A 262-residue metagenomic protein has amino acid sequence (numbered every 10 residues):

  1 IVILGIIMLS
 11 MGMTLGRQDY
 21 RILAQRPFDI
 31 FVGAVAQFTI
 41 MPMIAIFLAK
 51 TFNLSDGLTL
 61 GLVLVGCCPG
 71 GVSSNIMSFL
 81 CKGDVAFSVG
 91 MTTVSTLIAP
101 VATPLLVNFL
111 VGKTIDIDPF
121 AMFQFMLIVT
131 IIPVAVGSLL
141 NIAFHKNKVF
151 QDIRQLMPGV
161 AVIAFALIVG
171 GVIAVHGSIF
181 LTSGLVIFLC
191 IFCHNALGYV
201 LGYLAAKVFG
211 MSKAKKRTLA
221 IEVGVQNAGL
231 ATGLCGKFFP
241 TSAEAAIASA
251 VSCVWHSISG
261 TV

Functional and structural regions predicted by a protein language model:
I1-V262: Alpha-helical transmembrane segments of multi-pass small-molecule/ion transporters
